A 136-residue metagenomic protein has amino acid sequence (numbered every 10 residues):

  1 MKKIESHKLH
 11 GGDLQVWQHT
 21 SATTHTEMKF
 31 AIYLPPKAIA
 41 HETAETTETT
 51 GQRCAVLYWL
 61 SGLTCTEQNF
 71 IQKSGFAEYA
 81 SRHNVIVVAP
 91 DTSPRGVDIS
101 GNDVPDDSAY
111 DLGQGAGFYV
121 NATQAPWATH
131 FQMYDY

Functional and structural regions predicted by a protein language model:
M1-Y136: Non-catalytic cap/lid and distal C-terminal segments of serine-dependent acyl enzymes
